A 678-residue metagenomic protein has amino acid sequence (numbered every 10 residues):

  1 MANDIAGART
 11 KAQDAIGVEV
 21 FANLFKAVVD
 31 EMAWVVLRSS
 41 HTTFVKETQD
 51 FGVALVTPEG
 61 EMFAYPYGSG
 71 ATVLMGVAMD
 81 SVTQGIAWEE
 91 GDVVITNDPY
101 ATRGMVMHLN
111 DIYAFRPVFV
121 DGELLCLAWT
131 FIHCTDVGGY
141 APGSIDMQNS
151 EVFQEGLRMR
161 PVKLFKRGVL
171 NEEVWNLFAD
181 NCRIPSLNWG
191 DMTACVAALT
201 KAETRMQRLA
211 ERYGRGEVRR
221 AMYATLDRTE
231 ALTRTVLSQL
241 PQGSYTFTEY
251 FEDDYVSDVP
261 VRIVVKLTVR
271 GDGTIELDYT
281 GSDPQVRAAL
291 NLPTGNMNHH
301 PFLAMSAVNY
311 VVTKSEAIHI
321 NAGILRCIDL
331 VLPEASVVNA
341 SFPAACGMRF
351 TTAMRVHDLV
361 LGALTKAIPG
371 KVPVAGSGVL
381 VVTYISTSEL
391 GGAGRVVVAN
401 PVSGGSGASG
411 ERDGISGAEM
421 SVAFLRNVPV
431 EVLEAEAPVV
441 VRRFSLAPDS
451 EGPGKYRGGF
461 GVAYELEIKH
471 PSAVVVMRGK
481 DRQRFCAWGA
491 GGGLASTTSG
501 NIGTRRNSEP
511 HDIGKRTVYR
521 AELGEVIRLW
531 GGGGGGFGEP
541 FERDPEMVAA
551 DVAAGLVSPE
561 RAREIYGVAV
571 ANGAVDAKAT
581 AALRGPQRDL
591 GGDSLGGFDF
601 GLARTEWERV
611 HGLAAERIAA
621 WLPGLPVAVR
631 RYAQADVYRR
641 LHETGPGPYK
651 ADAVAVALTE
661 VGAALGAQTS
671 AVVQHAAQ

Functional and structural regions predicted by a protein language model:
A2-E90, I95-V120, L124-A677: Glycine/proline-enriched, intrinsically flexible loops and inter-domain linkers
